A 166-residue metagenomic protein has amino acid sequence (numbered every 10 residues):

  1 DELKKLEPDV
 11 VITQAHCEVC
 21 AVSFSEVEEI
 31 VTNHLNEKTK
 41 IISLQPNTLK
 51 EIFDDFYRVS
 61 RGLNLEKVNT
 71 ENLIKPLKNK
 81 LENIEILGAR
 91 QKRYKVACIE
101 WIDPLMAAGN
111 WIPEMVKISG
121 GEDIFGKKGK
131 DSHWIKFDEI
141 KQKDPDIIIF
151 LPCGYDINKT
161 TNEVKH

Functional and structural regions predicted by a protein language model:
D1-H166: N-terminal ligand-binding lobe of clamshell/alpha-beta domains
